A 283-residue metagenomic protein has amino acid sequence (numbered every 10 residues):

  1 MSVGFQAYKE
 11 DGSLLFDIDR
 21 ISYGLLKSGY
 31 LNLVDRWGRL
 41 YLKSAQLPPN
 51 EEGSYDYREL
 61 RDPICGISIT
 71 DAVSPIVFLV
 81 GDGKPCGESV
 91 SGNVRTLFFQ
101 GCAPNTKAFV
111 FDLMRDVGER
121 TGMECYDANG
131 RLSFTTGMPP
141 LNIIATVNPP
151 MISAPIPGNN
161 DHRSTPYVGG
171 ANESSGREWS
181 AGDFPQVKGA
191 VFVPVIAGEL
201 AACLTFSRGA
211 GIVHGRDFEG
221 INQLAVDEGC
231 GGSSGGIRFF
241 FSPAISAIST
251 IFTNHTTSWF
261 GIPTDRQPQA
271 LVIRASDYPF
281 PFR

Functional and structural regions predicted by a protein language model:
M1-P63, F99-G231, I245-R283: Extracellular receptor-binding modules and their adjoining Ser/Thr/Gly/Asp/Asn-rich linkers
R61-P63, V80-G101, N105: A cross-kingdom feature marking solvent-exposed beta-strand/loop segments within repeated, beta-rich binding/scaffold
C65-A72, V191: Extracellular and analogous surface-interaction loops
T70-D82: Change to "...patches in solvent-exposed regions of secreted, membrane-anchored, or virion-exposed structural
S89-L97, S233-F239, S246-F252: Ser/Thr- and Asn-enriched, surface-exposed coil loops between beta-strands
